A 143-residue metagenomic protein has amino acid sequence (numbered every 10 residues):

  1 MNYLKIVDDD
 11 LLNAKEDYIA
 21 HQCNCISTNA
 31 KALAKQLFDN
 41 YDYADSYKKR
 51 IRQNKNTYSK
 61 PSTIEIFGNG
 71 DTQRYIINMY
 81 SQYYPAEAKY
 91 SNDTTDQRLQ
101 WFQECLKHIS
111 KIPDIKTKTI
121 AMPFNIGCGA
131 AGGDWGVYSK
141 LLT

Functional and structural regions predicted by a protein language model:
M1-T143: Macrodomain-like recognition of ADP-ribose-binding/processing modules
